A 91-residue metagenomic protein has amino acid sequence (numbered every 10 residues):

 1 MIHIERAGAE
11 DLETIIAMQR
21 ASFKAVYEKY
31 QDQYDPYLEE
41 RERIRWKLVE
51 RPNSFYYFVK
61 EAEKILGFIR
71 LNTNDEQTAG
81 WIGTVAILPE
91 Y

Functional and structural regions predicted by a protein language model:
H3-A17: A short beta-loop-alpha structural element at the N-terminal edge of CoA-dependent acyl/N-acetyltransferase catalytic
A9-E10, P52-N53, A62-K64, N74-Q77: Short strand-connecting beta-turns/loops that link adjacent beta-strands
D11, R43-I44, G67, W81: Hydrophobic alpha-helical segments typical of transmembrane helices and their membrane-interface/capping positions
R20-W46: Conserved GNAT-fold acetyl-CoA-binding loop/helix
V26-Y30, R51, R70, T78-A79 (+1 more regions): Conserved acyl-donor/pantetheine-binding loop and adjacent beta-alpha core of acyl/acetyltransferases and related
R45-Y57: A short helix-loop-beta-strand connector motif used in the catalytic cores of GNAT acetyltransferases and, in some
F58, K64-N72, W81, A86: Conserved beta-strand in the GNAT
L88-E90: Active-site acidic-Proline motif in GNAT/NAT acetyltransferases
